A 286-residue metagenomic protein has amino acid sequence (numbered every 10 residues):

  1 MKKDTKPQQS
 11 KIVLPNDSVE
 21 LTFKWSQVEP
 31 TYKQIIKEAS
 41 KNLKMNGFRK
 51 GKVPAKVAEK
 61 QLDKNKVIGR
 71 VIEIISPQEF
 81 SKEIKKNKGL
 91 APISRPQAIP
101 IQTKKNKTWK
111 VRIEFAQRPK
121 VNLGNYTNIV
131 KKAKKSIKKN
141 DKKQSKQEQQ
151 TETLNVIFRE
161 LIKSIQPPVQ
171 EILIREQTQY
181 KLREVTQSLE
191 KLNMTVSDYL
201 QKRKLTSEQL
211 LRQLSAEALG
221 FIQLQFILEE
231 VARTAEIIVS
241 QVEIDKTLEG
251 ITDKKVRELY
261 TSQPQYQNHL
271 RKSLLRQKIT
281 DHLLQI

Functional and structural regions predicted by a protein language model:
M1-I286: FKBP-type peptidyl-prolyl cis-trans isomerases
